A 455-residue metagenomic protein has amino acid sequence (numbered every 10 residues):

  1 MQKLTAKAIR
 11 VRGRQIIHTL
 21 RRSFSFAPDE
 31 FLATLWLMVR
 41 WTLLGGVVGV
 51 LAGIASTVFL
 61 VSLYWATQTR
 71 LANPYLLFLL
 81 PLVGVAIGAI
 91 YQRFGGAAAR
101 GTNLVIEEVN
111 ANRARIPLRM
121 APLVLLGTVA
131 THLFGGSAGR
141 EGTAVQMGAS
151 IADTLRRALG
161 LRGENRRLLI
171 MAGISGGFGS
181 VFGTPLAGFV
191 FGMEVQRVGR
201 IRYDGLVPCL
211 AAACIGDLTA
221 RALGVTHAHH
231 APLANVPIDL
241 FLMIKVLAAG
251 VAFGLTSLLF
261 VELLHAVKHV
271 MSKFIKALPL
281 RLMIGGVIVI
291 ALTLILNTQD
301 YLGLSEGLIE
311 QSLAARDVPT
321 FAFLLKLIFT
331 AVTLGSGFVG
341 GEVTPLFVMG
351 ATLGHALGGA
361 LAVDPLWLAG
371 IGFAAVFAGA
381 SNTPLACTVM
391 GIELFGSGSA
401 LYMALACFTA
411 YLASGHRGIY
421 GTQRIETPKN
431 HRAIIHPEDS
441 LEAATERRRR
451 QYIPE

Functional and structural regions predicted by a protein language model:
M1-E455: Alpha-helical transmembrane segments and immediately membrane-proximal extracytoplasmic
